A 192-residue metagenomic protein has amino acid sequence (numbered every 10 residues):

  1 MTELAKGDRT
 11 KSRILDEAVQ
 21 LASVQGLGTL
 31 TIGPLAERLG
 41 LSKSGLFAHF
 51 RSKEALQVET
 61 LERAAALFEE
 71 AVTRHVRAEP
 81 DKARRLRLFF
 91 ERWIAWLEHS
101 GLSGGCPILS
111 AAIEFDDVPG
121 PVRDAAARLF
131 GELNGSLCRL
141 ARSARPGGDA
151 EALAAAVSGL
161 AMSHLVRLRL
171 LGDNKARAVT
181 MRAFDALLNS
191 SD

Functional and structural regions predicted by a protein language model:
M1-Q25, T29-R38, A55: Basic, helix-initiating cap at the start of DNA-binding domains
D8, S12, D16, V58 (+11 more regions): Generic detection of well-ordered alpha-helical segments
A22-Q25, T31-I32, K43, K53 (+3 more regions): Amphipathic alpha-helical segments enriched in hydrophobic/aromatic and basic residues that form the DNA-contacting
L39-F50: Short hydrophobic/aromatic patch on the recognition helix
E59, T73-G104, L153-V157: Hydrophobic alpha-helical connector segments
R85, H99-P121: Amphipathic alpha-helical segments used for helix-helix packing
P119-G131, S143-L187: Hydrophobic/aromatic-rich alpha-helical bundle segments in the mid-to-C-terminal region
